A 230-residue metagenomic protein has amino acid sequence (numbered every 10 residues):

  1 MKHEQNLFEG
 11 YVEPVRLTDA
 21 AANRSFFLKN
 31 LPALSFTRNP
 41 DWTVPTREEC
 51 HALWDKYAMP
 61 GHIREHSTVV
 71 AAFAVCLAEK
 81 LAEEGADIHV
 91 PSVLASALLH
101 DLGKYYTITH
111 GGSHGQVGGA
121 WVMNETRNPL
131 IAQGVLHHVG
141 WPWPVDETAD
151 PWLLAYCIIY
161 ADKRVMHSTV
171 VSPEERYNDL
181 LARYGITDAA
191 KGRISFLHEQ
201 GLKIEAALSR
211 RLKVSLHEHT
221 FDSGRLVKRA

Functional and structural regions predicted by a protein language model:
K2-D41, K56-A86, L99, R127-P129 (+1 more regions): Divalent metal-dependent phosphate-bond-processing catalytic cores, especially two-metal-ion Mg2+/Mn2+ enzymes that act
P40-E48, V93: Acidic-glycine-rich active-site phosphate/pyrophosphate-binding loop
T46, H89-P91, H114, R127 (+1 more regions): Residue-level preference for nonpolar/small residues embedded in alpha-helices
E49, S113-H114, Y156: Alpha-helix N-cap/N′ positions at the starts of helices
H51-D55, V75, G118-M123: Amphipathic alpha-helical segments within well-ordered protein domains
V70, I88-V122, G134-P142: His-Asp-centered metal-binding catalytic motifs of divalent-metal-dependent phosphohydrolases/nucleases
